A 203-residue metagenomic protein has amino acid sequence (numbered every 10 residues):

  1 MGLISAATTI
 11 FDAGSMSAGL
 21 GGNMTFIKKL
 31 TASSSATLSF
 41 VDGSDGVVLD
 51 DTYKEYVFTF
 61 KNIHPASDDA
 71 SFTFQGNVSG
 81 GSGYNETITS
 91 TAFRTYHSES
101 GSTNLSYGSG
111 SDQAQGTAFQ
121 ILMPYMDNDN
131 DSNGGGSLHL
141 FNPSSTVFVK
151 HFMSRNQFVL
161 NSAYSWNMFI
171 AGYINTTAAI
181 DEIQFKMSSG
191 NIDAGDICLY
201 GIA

Functional and structural regions predicted by a protein language model:
G2-A203: Surface-exposed molecular-recognition determinants
